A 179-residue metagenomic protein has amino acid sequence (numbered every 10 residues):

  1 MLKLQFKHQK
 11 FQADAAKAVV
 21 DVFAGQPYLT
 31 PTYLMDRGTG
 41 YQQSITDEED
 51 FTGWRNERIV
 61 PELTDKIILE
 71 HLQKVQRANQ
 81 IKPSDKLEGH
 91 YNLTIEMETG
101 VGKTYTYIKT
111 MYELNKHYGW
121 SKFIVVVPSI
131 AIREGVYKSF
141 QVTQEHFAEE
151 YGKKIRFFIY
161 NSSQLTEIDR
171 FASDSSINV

Functional and structural regions predicted by a protein language model:
M1-V179: RecA-like P-loop NTPase motor core of helicase/translocase proteins
